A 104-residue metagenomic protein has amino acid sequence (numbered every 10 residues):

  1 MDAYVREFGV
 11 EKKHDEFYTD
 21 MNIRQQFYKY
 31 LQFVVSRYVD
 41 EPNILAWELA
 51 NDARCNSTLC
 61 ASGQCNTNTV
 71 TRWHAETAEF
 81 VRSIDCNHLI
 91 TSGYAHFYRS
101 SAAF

Functional and structural regions predicted by a protein language model:
M1-F104: Active-site mouth of glycoside hydrolases
